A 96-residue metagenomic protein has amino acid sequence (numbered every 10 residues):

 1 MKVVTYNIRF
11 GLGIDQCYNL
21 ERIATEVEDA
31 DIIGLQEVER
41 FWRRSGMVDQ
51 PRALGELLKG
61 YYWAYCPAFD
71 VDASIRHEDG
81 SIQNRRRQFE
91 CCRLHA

Functional and structural regions predicted by a protein language model:
M1-R86: N-terminal, active-site-proximal structural segment of metallo-dependent hydrolase catalytic domains
Q88-C91: Short glycine- and hydrophobic/aromatic-rich loop-to-beta-strand nucleating segment in the catalytic cores
